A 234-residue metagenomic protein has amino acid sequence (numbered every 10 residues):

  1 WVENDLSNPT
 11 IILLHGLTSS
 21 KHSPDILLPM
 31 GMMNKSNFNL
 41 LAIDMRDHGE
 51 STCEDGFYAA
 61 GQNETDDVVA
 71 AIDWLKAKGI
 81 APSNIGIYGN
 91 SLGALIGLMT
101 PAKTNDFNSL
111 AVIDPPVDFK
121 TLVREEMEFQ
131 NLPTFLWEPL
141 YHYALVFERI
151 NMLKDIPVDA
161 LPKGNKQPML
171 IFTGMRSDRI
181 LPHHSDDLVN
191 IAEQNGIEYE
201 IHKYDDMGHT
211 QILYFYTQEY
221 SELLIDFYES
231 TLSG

Functional and structural regions predicted by a protein language model:
S19-G31, M45, H183-H184: The serine-hydrolase catalytic nucleophile loop
M30-T52: Conserved alpha/beta-hydrolase
Y58-G79: Alpha/beta-hydrolase active-site loop
M99-I150: Hydrolase active-site cap/lid region
G164-N165, I171-T173: Short beta-strand/loop motif that positions the catalytic acidic residue of the alpha/beta-hydrolase fold
R176-L181, Q211: Acidic catalytic loop of the alpha/beta-hydrolase fold
L181-I191: Short alpha-helix in the alpha/beta-hydrolase fold that links the catalytic acid
M207-Q218: Catalytic histidine-centered segment of alpha/beta-hydrolase-like enzymes
